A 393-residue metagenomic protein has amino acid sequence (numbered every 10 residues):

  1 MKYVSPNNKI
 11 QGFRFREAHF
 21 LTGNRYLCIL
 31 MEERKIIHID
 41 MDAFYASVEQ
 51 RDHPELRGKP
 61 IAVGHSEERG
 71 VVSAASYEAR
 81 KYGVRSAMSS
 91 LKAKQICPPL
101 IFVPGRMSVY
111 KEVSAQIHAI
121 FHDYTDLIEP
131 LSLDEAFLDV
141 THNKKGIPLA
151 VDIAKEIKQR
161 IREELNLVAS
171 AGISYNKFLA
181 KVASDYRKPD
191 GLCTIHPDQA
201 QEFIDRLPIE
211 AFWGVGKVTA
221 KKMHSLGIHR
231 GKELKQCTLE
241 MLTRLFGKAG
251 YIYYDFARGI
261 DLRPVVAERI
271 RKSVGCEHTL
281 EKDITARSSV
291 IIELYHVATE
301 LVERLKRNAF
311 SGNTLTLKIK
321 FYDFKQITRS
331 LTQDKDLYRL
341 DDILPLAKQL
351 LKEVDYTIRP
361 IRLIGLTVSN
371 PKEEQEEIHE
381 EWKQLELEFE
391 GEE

Functional and structural regions predicted by a protein language model:
M1, S5-N7: Polybasic, low-complexity intrinsically disordered segments
Y3, G12-F15, H19-L245, Y251 (+1 more regions): Gly/Gly-Pro- and Ser/Thr-rich, intrinsically disordered tail segments characteristic of DNA damage-repair and tolerance
H38, A211, K221-I361, N370-E392: DNA-contacting surface of Y-family translesion DNA polymerases
L131-E135, S174-K177, F310-T314, R359-L363: Short Gly/Ser/Thr- and Asp/Glu-enriched loop/turn motifs at secondary-structure junctions
